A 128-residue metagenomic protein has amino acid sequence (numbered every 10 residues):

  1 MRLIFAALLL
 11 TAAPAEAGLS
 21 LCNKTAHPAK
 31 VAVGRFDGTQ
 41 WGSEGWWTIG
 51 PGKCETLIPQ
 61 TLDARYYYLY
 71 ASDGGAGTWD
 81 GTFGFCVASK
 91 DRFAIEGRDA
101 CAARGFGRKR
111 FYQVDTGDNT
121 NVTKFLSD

Functional and structural regions predicted by a protein language model:
M1-A7: Sec-dependent signal peptide recognition, specifically the positively charged N-region followed immediately by
L8-L9, S43: Hydrophobic alpha-helical context, especially transmembrane and signal-peptide helices
A12-E16: N-terminal signal peptide c-region/cleavage motif recognized by signal peptidases
A17-C22, P28-A32, F36-Q60, A71-D128: Intrinsically disordered, low-complexity segments enriched in small/polar residues
D63-L69: Short, Lys/Arg- and Gly-enriched loop/turn segments at beta-strand edges
